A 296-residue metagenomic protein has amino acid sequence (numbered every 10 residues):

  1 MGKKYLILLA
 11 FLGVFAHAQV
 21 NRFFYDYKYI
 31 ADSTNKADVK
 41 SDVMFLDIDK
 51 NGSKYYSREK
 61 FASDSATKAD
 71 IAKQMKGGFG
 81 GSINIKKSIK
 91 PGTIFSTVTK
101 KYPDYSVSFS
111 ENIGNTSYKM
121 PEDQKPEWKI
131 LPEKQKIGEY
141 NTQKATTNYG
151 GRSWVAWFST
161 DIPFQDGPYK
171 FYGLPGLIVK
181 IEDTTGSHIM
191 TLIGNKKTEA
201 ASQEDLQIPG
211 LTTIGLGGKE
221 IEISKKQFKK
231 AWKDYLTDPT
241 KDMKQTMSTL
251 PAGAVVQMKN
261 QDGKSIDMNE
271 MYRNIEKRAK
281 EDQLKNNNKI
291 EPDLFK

Functional and structural regions predicted by a protein language model:
M1-Y25: Bacterial Sec-dependent N-terminal signal peptides
G2, W128, W154-W157, W232: A residue-identity detector for tryptophan
Q19-P126, L131-K134, N141, S187-K296: Extracellular or lumenal secretory-pathway regions
L131-T198: Glycine- and acidic-residue-rich phosphate-binding/metal-coordinating active-site segment common to enzymes that handle
